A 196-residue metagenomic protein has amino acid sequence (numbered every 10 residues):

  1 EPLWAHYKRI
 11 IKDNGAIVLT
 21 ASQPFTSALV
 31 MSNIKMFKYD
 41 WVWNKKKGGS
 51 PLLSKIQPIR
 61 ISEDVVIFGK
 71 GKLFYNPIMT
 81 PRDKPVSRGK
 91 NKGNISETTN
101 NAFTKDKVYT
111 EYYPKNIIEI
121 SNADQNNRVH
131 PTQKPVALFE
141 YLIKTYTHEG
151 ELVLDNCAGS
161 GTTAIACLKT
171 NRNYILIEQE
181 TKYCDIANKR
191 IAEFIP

Functional and structural regions predicted by a protein language model:
E1-I186, F194: Core catalytic lobe of class I
I191: Conserved hydrophobic residues forming the short capping helix/wall of the S-adenosyl-L-methionine
